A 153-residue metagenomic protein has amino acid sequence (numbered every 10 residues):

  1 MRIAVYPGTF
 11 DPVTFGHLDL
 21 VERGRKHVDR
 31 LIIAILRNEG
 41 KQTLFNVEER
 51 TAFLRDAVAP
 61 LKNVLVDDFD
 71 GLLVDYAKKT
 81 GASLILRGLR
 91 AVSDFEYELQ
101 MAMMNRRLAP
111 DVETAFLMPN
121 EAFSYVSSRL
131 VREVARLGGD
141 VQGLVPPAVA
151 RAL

Functional and structural regions predicted by a protein language model:
M1-L153: Nucleotidyltransferase catalytic core that binds NTPs
